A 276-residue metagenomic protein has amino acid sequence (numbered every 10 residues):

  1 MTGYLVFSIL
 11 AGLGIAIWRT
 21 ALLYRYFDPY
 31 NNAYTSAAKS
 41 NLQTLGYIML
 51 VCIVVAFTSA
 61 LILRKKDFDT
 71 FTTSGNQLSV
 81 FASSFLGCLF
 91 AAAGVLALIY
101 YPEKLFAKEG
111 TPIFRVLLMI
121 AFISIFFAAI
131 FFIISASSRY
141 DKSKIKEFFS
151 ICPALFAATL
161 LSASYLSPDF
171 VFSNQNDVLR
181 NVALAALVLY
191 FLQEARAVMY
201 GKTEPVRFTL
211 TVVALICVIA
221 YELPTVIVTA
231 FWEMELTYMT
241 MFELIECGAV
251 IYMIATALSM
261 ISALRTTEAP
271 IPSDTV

Functional and structural regions predicted by a protein language model:
M1-V116: N-terminal topogenic module of multi-pass integral membrane proteins
L5-L23, L45-L50, V55-A60, D177-V276: C-terminal transmembrane-bundle signature of multipass membrane proteins, characterized by strong activation on
S8-W18, F81-L98, L118-F132, E147-S164 (+2 more regions): Alpha-helical transmembrane segments of multi-pass integral membrane proteins
L22-L45, L98-A121, Y140-I145, S162-N181 (+2 more regions): Membrane-helix interface and helix-disruption motif detector
D67-S79, I134-F148, R196-V206: Membrane-interface helix-boundary motifs at transmembrane edges
G110-V116, I120, I130, T266-V276: Polar low-complexity intrinsically disordered regions
S124-S138, T256-A263: Alpha-helical transmembrane segments and their immediate juxtamembrane interface regions
